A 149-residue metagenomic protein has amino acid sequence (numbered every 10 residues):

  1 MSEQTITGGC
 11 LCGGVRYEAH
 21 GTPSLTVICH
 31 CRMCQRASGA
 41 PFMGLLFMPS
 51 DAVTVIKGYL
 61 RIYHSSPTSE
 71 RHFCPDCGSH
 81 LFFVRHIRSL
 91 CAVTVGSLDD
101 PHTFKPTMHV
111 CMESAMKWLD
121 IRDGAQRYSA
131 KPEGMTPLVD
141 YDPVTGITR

Functional and structural regions predicted by a protein language model:
M1-R149: A short Gly-Trp-Pro
